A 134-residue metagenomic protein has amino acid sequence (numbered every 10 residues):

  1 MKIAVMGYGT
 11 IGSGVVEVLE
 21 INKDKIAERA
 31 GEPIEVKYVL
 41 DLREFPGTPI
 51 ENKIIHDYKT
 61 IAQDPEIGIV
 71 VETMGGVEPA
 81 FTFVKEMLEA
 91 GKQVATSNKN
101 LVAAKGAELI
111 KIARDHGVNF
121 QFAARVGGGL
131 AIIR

Functional and structural regions predicted by a protein language model:
M1-E89: N-terminal glycine-/serine-/threonine-rich beta1-alpha1-beta2 phosphate-ribose binding loop of Rossmann-like
I69, A95-N98: Structured catalytic core of nucleotide-sugar glycosyltransferases
A80-A90, S97-R134: Rossmann-fold NAD(P)-binding glycine/threonine-rich loop
